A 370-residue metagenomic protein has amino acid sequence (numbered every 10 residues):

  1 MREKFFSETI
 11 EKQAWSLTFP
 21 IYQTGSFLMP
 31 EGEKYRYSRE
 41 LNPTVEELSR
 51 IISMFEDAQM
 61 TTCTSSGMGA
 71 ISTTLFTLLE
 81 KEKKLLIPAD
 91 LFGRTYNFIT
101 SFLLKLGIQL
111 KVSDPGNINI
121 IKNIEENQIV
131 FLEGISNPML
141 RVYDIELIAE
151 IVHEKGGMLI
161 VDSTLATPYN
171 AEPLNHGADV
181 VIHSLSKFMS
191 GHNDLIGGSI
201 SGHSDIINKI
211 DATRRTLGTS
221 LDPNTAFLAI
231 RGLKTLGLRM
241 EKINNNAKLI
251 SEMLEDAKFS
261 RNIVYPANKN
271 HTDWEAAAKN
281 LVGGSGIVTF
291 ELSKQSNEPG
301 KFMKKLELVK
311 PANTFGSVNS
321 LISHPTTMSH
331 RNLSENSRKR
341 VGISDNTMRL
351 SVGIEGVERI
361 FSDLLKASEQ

Functional and structural regions predicted by a protein language model:
M1-I21: Short conserved active-site loop signatures built around small residues
M1-R2, T100, Q109-K111, G116 (+3 more regions): PLP-dependent enzyme catalytic core of the Aspartate aminotransferase-like
R2, E8, P43, S201 (+2 more regions): Positively charged, small/polar-rich N-terminal and surface patches that mediate targeting and assembly and bind
T9, M60-F259, E275: Conserved PLP-enzyme active-site core in the AAT-like
P20-I21, S26-T73, T77, R94-F102: Conserved N-terminal alpha-helix of the aminotransferase class I/II PLP-enzyme fold
F27-P30, I206, T327-M328: Active-site/binding-pocket entry motifs
L48, I210, E298-F302, I360-L364: Hydrophobic side chains in well-ordered alpha-helices
N262-M348, V352: Conserved C-terminal alpha-helix-loop-beta "cap" of PLP-dependent enzymes that closes/shapes the active-site mouth
